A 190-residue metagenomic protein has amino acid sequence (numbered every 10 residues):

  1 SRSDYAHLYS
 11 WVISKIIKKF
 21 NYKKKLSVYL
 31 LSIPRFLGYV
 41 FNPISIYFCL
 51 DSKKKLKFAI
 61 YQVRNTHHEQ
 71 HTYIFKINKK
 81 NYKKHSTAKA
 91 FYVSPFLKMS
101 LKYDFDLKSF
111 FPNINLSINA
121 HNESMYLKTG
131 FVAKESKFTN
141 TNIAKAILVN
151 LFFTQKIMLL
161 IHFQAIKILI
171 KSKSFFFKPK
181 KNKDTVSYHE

Functional and structural regions predicted by a protein language model:
S1-E190: Mature, function-bearing regions of proteins
